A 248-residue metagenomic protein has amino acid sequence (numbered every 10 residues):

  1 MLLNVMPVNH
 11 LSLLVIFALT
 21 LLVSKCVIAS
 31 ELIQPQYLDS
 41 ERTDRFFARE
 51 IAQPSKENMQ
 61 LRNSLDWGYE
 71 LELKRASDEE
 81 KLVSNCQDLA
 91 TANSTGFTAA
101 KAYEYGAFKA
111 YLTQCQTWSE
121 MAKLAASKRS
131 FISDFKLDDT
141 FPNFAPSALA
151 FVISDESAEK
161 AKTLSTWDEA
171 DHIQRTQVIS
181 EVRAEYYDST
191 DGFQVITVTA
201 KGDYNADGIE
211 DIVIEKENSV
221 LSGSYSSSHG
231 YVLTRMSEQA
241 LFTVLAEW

Functional and structural regions predicted by a protein language model:
L2-V15: Bacterial N-terminal signal peptides that target proteins for export
S30-G202, K216-W248: Beta-propeller-forming repeat regions
A206-E217: Acidic/hydrophobic-patterned starts of short beta strands in beta-sheet-rich repeat architectures
